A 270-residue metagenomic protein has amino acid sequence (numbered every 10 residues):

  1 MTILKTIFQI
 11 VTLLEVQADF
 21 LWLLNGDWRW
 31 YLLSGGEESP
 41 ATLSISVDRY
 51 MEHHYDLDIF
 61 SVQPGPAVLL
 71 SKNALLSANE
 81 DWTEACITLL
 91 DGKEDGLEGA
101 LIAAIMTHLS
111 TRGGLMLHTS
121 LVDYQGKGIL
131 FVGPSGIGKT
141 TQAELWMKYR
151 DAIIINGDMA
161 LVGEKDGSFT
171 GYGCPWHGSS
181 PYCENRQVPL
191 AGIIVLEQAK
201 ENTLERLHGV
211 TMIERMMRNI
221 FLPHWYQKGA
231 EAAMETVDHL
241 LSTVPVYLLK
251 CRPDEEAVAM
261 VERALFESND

Functional and structural regions predicted by a protein language model:
M1-S135, L145-I155, A160-D270: A noncatalytic interaction/capping subdomain that flanks phosphate/NTP-handling catalytic cores
K139: Conserved lysine of the Walker
Q142: Hydrophobic positions on the alpha1 helix immediately C-terminal to the Walker A/P-loop
